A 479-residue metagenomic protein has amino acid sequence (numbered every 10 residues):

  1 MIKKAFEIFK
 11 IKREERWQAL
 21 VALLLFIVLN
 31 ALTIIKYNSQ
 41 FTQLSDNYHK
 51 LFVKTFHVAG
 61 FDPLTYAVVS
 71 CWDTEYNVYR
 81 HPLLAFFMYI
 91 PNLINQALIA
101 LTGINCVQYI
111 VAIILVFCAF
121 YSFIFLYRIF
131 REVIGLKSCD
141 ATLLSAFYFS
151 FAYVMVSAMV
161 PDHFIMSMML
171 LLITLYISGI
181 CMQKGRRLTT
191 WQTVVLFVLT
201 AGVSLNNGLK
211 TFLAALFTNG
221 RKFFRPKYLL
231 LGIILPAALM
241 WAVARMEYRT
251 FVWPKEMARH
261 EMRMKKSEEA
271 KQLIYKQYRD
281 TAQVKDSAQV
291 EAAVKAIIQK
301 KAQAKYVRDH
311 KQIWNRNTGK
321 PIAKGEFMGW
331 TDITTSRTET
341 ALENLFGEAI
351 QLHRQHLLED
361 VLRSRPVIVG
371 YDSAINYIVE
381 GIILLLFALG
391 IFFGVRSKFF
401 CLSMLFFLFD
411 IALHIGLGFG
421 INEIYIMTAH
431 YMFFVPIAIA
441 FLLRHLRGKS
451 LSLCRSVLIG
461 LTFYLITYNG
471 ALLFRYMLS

Functional and structural regions predicted by a protein language model:
K10-F61, A67-W72, L235-R249, F463-Y468: Transmembrane signal-anchor helices characteristic of membrane glycosylation enzymes that use polyprenol
E14-W17, G220-L235, K449-L458: Membrane-interfacial entry segments at the cytosolic side of transmembrane helices
P63-C106, A292-A388, S403, F407: Lumenal/periplasmic acceptor-binding loop at the mouth of the active site in multi-pass, GT-C-fold membrane enzymes
I113-I134, L386-L389: Transmembrane-helix motifs of polytopic, lipid-linked glycan transferases
L126-S150, C401, L405: Transmembrane-helix signature of polytopic, membrane-embedded enzymes that assemble or transfer cell-envelope glycans
M159-F164: Short acidic/glycine- and proline-prone juxtamembrane loop motifs at membrane-interface regions of multi-pass membrane
M166-Q183, A438: Specific aromatic-rich, kink-prone transmembrane helix
L188-N207, T211-N219, G232-A238, G460-L461: Membrane-interface alpha helices of multi-pass inner-membrane proteins
